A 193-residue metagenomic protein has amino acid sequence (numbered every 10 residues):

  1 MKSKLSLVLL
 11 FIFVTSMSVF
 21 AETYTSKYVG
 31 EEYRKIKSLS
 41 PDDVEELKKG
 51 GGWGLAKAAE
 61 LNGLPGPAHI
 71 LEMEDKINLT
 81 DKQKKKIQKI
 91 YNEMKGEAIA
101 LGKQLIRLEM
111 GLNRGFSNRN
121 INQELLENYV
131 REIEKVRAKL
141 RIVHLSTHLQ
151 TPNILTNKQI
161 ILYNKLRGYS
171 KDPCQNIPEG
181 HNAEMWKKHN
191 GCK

Functional and structural regions predicted by a protein language model:
M1-L7: Bacterial N-terminal signal peptides that target proteins for export
V8-S16: Bacterial N-terminal signal peptides
M17-A21: Sec/Tat signal peptide C-region and signal peptidase I cleavage site
E22-K193: Charge-rich (acidic/polar
